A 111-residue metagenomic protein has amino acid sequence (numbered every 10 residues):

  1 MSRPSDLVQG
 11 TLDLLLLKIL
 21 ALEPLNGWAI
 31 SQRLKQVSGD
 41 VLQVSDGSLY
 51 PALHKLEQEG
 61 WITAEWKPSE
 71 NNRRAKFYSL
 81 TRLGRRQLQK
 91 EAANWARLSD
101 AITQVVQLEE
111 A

Functional and structural regions predicted by a protein language model:
R3-P4, K67-P68: Short, solvent-exposed loop/turn elements at beta->coil junctions and helix N-caps that rim active or binding pockets
S5-S48: N-terminal helix-turn-helix DNA-binding core of bacterial DNA-binding proteins
L49-L56: Basic amphipathic alpha-helical segments that dock to polyanions
G60: Glycine-centered, phosphate/nucleic-acid-interacting loop/turn motifs that mediate DNA/RNA or nucleotide
A64: Short beta-strand "wing" residues that participate in macromolecule-binding interfaces
N71-A92: Basic, amphipathic "hinge/linker" alpha-helix immediately C-terminal to the N-terminal HTH DNA-binding motif
R86-A111: Amphipathic alpha-helical dimerization/coiled-coil segments that flank or bridge DNA-binding/regulatory modules
